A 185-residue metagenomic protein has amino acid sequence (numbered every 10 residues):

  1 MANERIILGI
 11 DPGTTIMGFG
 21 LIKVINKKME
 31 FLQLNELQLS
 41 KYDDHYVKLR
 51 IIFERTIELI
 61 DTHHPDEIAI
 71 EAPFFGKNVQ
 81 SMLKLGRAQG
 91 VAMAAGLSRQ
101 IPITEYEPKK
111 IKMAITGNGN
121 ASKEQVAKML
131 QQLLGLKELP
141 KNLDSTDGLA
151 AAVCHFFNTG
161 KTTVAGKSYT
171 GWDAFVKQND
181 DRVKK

Functional and structural regions predicted by a protein language model:
M1-K185: Phosphate- and other anionic-substrate recognition elements at nucleic-acid/protein interfaces
